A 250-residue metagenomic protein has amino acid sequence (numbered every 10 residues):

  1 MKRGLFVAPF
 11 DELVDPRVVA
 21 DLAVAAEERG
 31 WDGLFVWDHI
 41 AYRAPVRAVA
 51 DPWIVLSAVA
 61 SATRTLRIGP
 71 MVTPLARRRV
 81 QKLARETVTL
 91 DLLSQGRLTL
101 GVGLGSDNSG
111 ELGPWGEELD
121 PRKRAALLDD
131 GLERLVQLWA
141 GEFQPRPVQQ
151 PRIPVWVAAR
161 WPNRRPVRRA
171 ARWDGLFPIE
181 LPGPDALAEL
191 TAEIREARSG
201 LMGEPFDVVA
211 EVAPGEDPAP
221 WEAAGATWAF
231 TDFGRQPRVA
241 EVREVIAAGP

Functional and structural regions predicted by a protein language model:
M1-P250: Active-site-adjacent structural elements that line small-molecule/cofactor binding pockets in enzymes
